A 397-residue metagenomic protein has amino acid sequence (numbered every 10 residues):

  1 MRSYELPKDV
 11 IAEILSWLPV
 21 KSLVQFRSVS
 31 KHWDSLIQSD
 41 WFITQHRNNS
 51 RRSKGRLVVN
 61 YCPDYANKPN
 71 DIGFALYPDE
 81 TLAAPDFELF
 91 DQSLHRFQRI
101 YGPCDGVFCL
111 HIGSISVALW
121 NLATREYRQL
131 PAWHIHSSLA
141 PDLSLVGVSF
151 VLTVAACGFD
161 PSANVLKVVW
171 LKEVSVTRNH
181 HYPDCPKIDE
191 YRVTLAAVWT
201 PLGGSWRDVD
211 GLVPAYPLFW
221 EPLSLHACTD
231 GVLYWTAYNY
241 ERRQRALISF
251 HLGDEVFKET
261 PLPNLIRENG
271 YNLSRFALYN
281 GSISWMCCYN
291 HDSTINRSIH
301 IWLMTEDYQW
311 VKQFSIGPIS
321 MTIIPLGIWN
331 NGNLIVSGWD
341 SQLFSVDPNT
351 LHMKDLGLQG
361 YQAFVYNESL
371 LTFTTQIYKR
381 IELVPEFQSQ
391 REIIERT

Functional and structural regions predicted by a protein language model:
M1-T397: N-terminal entry/capping and adjacent linker segments that precede and initiate structured domains
